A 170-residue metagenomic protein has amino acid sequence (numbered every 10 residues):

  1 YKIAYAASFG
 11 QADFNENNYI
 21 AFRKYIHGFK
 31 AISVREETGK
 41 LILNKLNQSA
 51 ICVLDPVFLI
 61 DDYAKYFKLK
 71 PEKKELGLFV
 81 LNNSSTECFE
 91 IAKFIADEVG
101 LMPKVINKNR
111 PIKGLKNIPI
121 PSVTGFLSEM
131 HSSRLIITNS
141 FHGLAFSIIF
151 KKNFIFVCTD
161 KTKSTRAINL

Functional and structural regions predicted by a protein language model:
Y1-L170: Active-site anion-handling motifs in enzyme catalytic cores
